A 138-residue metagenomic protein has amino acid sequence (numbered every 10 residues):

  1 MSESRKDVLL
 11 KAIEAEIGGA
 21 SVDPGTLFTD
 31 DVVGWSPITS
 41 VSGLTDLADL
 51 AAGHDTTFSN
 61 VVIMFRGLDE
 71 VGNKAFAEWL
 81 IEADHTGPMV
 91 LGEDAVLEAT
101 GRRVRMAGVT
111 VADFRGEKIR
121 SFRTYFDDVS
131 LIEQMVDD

Functional and structural regions predicted by a protein language model:
M1-D138: C-terminal and inter-domain tail/linker signature
